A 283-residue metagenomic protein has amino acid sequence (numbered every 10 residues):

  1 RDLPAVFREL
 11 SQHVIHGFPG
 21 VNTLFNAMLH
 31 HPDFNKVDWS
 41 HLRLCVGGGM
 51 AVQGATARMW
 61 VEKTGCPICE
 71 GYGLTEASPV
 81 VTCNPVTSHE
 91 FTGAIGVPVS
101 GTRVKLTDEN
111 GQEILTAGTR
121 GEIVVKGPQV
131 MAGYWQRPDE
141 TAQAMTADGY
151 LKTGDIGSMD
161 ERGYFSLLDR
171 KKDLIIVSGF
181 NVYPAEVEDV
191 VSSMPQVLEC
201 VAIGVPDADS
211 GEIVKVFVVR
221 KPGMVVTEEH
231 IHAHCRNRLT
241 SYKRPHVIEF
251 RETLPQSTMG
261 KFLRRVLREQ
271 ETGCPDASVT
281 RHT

Functional and structural regions predicted by a protein language model:
L3-F7, N26, F34, A142 (+1 more regions): Short hydrophobic/charged patches on amphipathic alpha-helices used for structural packing and interfaces
F7, I15-G20, L29-E90, R103 (+1 more regions): Gly/Ser/Thr-rich phosphate-binding loop
L10-S11, F18, G127, A132-G133 (+5 more regions): AMP-binding/adenylate-forming catalytic core of the ANL superfamily
W39-L42, V99-T102, V197, P245: Core-facing hydrophobic residues within beta-strands of well-ordered domains
G49, G73, G96, D155 (+1 more regions): Active-site glycine-centered loops adjacent to acidic/histidine catalytic or metal-binding residues that shape
C69-E76, G96-P98, I203-P206, E249: Beta-strand->loop->alpha-helix junctions that form or flank phosphate-binding loops in nucleotide-handling enzymes
V97-G101, Q112-A144, V182: Conserved ATP/PPi-binding loop(s) of AMP-dependent carboxylate-activating enzymes
E269-T283: Acidic/polar alpha-helix N-cap and adjacent early helical turns within long charge-rich amphipathic helices/linkers
